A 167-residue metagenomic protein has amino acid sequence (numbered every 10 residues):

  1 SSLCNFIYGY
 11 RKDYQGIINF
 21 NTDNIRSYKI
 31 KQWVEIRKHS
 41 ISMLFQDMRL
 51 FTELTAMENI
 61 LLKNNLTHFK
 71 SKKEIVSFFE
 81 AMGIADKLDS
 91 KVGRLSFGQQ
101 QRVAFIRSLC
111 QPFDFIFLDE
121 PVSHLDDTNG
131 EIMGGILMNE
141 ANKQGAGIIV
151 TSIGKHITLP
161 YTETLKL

Functional and structural regions predicted by a protein language model:
Y8: Helix-to-loop junction immediately C-terminal to a conserved catalytic motif
G16-R26: Conserved ABC transporter NBD signature motif
I25-S42: ABC ATPase NBD coupling module
K72-K87: Conserved ABC ATPase "signature" region
K91-L95, Q99: Conserved ABC ATPase signature
F105: Hydrophobic anchor residue at the start of the ABC signature
I116-E120: Catalytic Walker B motif of ABC-type/P-loop ATPase nucleotide-binding domains
